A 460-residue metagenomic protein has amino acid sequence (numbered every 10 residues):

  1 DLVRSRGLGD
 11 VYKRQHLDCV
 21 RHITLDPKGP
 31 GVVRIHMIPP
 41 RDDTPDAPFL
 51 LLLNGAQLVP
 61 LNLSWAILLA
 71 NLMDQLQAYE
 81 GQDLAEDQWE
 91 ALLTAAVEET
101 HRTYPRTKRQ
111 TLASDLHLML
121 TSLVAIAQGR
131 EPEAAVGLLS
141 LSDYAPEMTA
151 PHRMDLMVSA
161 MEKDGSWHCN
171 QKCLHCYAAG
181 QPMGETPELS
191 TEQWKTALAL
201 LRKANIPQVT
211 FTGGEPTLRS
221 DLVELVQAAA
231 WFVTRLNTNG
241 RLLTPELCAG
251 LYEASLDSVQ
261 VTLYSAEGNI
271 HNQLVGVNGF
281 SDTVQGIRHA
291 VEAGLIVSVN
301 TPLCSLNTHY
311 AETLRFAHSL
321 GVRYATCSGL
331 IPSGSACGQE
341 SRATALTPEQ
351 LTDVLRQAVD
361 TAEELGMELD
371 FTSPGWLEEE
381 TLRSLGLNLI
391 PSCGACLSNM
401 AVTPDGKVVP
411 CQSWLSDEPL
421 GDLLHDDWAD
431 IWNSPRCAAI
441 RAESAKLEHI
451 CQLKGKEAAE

Functional and structural regions predicted by a protein language model:
D1-Q15: Single conserved hydrophobic/aromatic residue that forms the stacking wall/gate of nucleotide- or nucleobase-binding
H16-C19, V33-I38, D257, Y264 (+4 more regions): Radical SAM enzyme [4Fe-4S]-AdoMet core and its adjacent flexible, acidic and glycine-rich loops/tails across
D42-I67: Short alpha-helical segments that sit at the start of domains
L58-R109: Short amphipathic alpha-helical interface segments
T103-Y104, T111-L118, S122-A254, S258: Conserved alpha-helical substructure of the radical SAM core
E131-R153, S373-T381, G421-A439: Short, charged low-complexity linear segments at domain edges
E162, S166-C169, C173-C176, C393-C396 (+2 more regions): Short cysteine clusters
D405-E460: Flexible mid-to-C-terminal extensions adjoining Fe-S/redox cofactors in radical SAM and related proteins
